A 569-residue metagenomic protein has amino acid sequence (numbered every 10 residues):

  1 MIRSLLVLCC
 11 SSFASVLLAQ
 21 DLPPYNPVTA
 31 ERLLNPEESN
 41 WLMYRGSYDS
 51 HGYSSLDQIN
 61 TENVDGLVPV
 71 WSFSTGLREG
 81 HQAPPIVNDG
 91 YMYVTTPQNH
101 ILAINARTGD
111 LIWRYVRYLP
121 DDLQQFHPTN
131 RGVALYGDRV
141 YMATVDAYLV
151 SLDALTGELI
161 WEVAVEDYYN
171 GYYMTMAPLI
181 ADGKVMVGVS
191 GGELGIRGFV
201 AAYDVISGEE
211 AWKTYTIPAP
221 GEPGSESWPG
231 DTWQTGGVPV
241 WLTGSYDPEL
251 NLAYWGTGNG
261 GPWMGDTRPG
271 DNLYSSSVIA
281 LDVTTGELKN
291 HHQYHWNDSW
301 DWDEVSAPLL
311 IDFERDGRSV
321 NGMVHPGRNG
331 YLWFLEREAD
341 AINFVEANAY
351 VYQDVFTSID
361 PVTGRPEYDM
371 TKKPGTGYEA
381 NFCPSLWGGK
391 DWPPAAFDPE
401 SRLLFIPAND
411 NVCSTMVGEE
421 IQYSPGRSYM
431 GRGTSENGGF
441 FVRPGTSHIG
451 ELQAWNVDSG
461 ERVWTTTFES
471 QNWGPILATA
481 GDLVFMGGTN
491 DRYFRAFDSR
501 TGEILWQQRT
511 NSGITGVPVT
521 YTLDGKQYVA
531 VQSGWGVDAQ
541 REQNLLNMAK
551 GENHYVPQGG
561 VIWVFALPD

Functional and structural regions predicted by a protein language model:
Q20-P69, T216-P223, P366-K372, F441-V442 (+1 more regions): Blade/loop signatures of beta-propeller domains
W41-R45, G80-H100, Q124-L149, Y173-R197 (+8 more regions): Repeat-blade elements of multi-bladed beta-propeller folds
S50-E166, A478-T479: N-terminal cofactor/phosphate-binding cores enriched in small/glycine residues, especially glycine-rich loops such as
F73-I86, R114-A134, E162-A177, L194 (+9 more regions): Extracytoplasmic beta-rich repeat domains
N105-T108, D153-T156, V205-S207, V283-T285 (+4 more regions): Short loop/turn segments that connect beta-strands within beta-propeller blades
A307-F356, K373-S385, K390, S499 (+1 more regions): Phosphate/diphosphate-binding loops
V519-D569: Blade-level signature of beta-propeller repeat domains, shared across WD40, Kelch, NHL, RCC1 and BNR/Asp-box propellers
